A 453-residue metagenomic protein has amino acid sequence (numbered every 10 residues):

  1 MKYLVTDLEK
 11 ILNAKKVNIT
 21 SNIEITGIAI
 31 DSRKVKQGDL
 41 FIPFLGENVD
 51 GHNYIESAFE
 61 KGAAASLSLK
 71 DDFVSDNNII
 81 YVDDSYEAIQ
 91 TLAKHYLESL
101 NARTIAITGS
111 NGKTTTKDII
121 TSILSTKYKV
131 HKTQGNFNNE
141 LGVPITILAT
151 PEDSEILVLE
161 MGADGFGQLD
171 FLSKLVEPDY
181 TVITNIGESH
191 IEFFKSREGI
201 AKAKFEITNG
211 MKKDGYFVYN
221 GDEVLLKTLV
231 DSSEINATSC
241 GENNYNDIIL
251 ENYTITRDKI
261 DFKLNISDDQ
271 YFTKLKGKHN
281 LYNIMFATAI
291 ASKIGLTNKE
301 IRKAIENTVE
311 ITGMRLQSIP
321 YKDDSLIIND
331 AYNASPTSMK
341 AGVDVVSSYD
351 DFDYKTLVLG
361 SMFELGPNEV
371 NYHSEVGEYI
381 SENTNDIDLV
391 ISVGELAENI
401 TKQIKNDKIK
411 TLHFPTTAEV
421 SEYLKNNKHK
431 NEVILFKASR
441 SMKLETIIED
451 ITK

Functional and structural regions predicted by a protein language model:
M1-T91, Y349-D350, E378, D388-E395 (+1 more regions): N-terminal leader/targeting and accessory segments in enzymes
T6-L12, A88-G221, L225-I235, A291 (+3 more regions): Phosphate-binding loop of NTP-binding sites
L12, D72-D76, V182-L326, D351-D353 (+3 more regions): Acidic, Mg2+-coordinating active-site environments of NTP-dependent enzymes
N48, T312, A331-N406: Active-site beta-alpha connecting loops in nucleotide-dependent enzymes
A64-A65, R103, E155, D179 (+2 more regions): Short acidic/polar active-site loop segments enriched in Thr and Asp
I80-D84, K410-V420: Short acidic-hydrophobic, aromatic-tinged amphipathic segments that line or gate anion-handling sites
I107, G313-L316, S441, E445-I447: ATP-dependent carboxylate/acyl-activation modules
